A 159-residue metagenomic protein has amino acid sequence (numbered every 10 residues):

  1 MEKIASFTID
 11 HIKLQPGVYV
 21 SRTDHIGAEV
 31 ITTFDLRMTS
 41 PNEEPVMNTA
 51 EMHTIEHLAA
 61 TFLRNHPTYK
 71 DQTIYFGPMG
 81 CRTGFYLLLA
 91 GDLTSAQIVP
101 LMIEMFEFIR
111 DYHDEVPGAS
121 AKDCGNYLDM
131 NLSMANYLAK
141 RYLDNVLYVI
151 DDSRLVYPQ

Functional and structural regions predicted by a protein language model:
M1-N42, D151, V156-Q159: Non-catalytic terminal extensions that flank enzyme cores
E2, E29, E43-E44, E56 (+2 more regions): Glutamate identity and glutamate-enriched acidic tracts
V18-R22, T73-P78: Generic structural motif
I31-R64, Y75: Active/ligand-binding-proximal structured segments within catalytic/core domains that scaffold catalytic residues
H57-N65, P100-I103, E107: A broad, structural surface signal
H66-D71: Active-site palm subdomain of RNA-directed nucleic acid polymerases
F76-Y148: Active-site-adjacent, His/Asp/Glu-enriched structural segments that form or flank metal-binding and acid/base networks
